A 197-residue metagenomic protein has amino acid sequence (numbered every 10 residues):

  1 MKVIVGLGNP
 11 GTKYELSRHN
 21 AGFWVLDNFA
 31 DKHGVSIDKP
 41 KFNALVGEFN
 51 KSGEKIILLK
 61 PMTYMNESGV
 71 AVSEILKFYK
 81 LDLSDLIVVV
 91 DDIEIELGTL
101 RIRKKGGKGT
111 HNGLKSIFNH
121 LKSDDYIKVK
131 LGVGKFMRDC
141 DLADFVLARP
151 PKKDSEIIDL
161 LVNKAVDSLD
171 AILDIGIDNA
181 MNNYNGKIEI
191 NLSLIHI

Functional and structural regions predicted by a protein language model:
K2-K105, K115-V129, F136-D141, A148 (+2 more regions): Nucleotide and nucleotide-moiety/phosphate-recognizing core
T110-G113: Hydrophobic alpha-helical segments within soluble ligand-binding/sensing domains
K152-K153: A hydrophobic, small-residue-rich beta->alpha segment in the mid-to-C-terminal subdomain of diverse proteins
I195-I197: Conserved small/polar residues in nucleotide/adenosyl-binding loops
